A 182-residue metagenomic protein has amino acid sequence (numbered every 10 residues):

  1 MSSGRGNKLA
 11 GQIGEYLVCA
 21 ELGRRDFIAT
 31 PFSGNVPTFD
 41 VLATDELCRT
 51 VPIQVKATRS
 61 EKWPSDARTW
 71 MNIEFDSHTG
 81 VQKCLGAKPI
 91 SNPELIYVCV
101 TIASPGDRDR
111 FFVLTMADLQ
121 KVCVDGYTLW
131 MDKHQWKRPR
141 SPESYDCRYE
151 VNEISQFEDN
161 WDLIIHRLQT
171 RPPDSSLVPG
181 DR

Functional and structural regions predicted by a protein language model:
M1-P37, L42-R182: Mixed-charge (Asp/Glu-Lys/Arg
